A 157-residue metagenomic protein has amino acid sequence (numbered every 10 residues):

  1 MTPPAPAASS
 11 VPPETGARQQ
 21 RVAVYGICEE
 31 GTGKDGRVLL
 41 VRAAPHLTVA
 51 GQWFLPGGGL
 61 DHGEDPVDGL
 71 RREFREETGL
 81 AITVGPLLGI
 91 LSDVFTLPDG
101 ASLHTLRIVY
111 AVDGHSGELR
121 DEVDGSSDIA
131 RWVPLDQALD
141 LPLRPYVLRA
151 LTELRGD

Functional and structural regions predicted by a protein language model:
M1-Y25, G31-T32: Acidic, metal-coordinating catalytic segment for phosphate/diphosphate chemistry, firing primarily on the Nudix
G16-Q20, Q52, G100-L106, D124-S127: A generic structural micro-feature
C28-E29, L40, V112-G114, W132: Conserved hydrophobic "DFG−1" position in protein kinase catalytic cores
G31-G36, T48-A50, D99-S102: Short, solvent-exposed loop/turn segments that connect beta-strands within catalytic domains and beta-strand-rich
G36-E76: Conserved Nudix-box catalytic region and its N-terminal flanking loop in Nudix hydrolases and closely related
A81-I90: A short coil-to-beta-strand element that immediately follows conserved catalytic motifs
L91-L119: Active-site-adjacent beta-strand/loop module that shapes the phosphate/pyrophosphate-binding cleft
A111, R120-E153: NUDIX/MutT-family hydrolases
